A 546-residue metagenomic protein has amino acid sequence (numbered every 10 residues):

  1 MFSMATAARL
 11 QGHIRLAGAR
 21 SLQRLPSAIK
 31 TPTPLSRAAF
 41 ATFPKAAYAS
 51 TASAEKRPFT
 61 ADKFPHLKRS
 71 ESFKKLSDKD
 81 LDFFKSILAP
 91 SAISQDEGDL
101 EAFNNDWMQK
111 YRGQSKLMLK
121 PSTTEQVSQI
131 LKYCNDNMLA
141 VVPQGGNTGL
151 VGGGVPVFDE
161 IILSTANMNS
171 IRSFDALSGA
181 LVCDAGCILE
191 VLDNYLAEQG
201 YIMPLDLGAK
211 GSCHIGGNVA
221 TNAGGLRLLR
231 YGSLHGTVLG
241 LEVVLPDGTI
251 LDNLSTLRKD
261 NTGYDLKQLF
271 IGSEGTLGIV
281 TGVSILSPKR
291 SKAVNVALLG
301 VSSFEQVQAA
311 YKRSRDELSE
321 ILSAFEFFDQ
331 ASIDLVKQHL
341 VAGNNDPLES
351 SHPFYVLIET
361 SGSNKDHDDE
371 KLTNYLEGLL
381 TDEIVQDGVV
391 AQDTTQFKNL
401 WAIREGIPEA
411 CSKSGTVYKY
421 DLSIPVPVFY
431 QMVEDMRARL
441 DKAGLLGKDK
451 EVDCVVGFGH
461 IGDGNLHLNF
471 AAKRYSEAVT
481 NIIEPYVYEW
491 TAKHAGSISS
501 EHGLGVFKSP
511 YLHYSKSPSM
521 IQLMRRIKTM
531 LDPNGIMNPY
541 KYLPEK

Functional and structural regions predicted by a protein language model:
F2-K546: Noncatalytic alpha-helical scaffold of FAD-dependent oxidoreductases
